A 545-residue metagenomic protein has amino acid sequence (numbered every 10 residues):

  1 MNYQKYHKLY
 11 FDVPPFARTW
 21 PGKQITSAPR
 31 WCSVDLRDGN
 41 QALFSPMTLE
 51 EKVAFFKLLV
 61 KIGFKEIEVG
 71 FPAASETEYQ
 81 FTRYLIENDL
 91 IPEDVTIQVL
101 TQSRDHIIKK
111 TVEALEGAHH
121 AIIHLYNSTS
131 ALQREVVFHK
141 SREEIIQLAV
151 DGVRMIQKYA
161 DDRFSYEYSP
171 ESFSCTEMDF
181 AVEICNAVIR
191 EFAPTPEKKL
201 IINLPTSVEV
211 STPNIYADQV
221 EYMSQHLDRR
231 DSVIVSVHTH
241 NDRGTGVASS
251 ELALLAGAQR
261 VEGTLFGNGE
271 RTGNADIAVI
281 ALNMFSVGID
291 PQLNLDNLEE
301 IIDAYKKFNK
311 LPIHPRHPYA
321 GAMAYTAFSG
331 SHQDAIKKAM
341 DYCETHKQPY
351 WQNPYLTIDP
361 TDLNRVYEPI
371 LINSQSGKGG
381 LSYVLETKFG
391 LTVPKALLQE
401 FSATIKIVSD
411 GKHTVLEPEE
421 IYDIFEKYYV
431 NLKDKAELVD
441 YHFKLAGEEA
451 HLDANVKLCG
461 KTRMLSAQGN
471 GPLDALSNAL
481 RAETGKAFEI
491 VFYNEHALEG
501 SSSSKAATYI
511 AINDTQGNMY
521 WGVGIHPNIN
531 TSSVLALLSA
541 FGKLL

Functional and structural regions predicted by a protein language model:
M1-R104, N364, P369-S376, S382: N-terminal capping/small domains of soluble enzymes
M1-R37, G288-S466, S502-K505: A mid-to-C-terminal "edge-of-domain" accessory segment
Y3-Y6, W31, M47-K65, T82-N88 (+3 more regions): Alpha/beta enzyme core
D38, A42-L43, P72-E76, S130-L132 (+5 more regions): Short, small-residue-enriched loops and turns at beta-alpha junctions that line or gate enzyme active sites
L204-T206, E262-E270, L282-N294, L363-I370 (+2 more regions): Short beta-alpha connecting loops at secondary-structure transitions that line or flank enzyme active sites
V208-E344: Catalytic alpha/beta core domains of metabolic enzymes, predominantly
L452-V456, L498-W521: Positively charged, aromatic-enriched nucleic acid-contacting surfaces
N518-W521, I525-L545: Mixed-charge, glycine-accented linear interaction segment located at domain edges/termini
